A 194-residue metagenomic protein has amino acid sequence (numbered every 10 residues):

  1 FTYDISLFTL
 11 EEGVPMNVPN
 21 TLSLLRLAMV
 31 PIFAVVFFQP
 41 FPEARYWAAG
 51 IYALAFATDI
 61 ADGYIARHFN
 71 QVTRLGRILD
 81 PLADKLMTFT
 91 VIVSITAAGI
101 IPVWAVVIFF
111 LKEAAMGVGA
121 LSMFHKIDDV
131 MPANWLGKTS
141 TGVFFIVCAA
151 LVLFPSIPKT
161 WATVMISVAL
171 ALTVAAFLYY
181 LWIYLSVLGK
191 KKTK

Functional and structural regions predicted by a protein language model:
Y3-K194: Alpha-helical transmembrane bundles and membrane-interface segments of multipass inner-membrane proteins
